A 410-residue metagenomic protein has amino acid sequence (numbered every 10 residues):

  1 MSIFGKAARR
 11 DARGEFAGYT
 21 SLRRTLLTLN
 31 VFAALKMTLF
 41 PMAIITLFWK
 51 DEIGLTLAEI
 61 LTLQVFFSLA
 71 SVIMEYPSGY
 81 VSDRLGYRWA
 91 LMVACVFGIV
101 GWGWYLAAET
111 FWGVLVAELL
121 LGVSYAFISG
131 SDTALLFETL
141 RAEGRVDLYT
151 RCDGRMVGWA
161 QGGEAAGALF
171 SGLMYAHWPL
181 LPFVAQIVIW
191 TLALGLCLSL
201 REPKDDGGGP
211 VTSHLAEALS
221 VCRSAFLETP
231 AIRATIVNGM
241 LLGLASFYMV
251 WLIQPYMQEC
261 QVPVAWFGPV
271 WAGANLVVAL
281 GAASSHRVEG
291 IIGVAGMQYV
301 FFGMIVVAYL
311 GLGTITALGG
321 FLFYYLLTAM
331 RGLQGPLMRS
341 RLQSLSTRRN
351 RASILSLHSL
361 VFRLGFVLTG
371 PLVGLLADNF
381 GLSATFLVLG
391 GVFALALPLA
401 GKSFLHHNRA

Functional and structural regions predicted by a protein language model:
S2-R23, R201-V237: Juxtamembrane intracellular "pre-TM" segments in multi-pass secondary transporters
D11-I73, T229-A274: Helix-loop boundary and gating motifs at the non-cytosolic
D51-E52, E164-A185, P255-Q261, R287-V288 (+1 more regions): Transmembrane alpha-helix termini and helix-breaking/packing motifs in multi-pass membrane transporters
S68-Y76, Q161-A165, L169, N275-A283 (+2 more regions): Residue-level signature of mid-helix packing/kink "hotspots" within the transmembrane helices of 12-pass Major
I73-G86, Y175, L280-V294, A377-D378: Helix-to-loop junctions at the C-terminal end of transmembrane segments in multipass secondary transporters
V96-E109, G303-T316: C-terminal ends and interior cores of transmembrane alpha-helices in multi-pass membrane transporters/permeases
L119-Q161: Cytoplasmic helix-loop-helix junction between adjacent transmembrane helices in 12-TM secondary transporters
P179, F183-S213, G401-A410: Helix-loop junctions on the cytosolic side of multi-pass membrane transporters, especially the intracellular loop
